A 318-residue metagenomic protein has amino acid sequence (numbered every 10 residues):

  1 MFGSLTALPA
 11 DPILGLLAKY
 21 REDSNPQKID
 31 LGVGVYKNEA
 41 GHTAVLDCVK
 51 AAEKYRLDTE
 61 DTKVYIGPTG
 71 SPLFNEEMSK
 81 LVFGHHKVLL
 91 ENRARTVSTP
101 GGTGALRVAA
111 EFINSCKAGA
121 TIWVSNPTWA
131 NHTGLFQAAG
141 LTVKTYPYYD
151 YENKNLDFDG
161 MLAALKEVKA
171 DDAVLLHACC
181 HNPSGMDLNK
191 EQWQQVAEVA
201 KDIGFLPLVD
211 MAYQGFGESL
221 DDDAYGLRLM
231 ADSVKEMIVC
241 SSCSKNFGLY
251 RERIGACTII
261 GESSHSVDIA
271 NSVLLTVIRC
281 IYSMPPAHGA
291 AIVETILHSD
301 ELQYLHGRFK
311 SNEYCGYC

Functional and structural regions predicted by a protein language model:
M1-G70, K80, G84, P286 (+1 more regions): N-terminal "arm"/small-domain region of PLP-dependent enzymes with the aminotransferase-like
G32, H177, S241: Short beta-strand segments
Y55, D61-D202, Q214-F216, Y225-L227 (+1 more regions): Conserved core of the PLP fold type I
E77, D232-G307: Conserved core segment of the aminotransferase class I/II
M211: Walker B catalytic acidic pair
G307-C318: Conserved PLP-binding catalytic core of the aspartate aminotransferase-like
